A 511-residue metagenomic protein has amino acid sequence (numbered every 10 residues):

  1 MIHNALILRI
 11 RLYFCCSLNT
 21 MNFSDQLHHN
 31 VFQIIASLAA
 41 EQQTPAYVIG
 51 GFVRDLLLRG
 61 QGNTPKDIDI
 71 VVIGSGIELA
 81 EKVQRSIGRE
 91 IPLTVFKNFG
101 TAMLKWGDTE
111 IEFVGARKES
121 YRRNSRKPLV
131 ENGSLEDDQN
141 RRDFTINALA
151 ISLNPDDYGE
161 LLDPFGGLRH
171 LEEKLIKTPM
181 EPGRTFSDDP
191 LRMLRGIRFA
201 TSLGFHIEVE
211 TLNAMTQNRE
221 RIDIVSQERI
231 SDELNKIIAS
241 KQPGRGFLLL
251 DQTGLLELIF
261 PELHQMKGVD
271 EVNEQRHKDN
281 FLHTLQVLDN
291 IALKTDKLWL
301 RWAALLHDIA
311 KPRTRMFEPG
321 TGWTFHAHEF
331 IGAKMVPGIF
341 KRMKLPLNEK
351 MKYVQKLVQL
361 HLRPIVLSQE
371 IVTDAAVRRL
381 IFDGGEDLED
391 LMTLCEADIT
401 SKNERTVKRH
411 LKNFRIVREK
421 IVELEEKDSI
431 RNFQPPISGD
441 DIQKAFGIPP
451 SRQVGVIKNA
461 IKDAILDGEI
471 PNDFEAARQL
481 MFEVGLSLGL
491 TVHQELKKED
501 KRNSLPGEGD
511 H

Functional and structural regions predicted by a protein language model:
I2-H3, L12-H511: Catalytic cores of the polymerase beta-like nucleotidyltransferase superfamily and closely associated nucleotide
L8-R9: Short linear/disordered segments characteristic of secreted peptide precursors and small low-complexity proteins
